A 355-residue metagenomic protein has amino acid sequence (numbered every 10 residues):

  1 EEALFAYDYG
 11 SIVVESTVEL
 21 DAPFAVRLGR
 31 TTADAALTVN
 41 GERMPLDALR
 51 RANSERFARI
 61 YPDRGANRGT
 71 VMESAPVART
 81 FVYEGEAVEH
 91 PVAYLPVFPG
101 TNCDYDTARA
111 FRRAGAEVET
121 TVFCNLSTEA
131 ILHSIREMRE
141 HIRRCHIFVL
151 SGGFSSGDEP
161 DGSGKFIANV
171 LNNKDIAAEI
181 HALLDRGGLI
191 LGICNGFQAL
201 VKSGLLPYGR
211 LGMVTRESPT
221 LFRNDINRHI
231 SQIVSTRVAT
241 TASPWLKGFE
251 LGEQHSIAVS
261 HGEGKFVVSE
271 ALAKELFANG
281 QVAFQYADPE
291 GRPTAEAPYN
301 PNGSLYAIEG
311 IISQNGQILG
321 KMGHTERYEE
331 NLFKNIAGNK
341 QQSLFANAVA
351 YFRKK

Functional and structural regions predicted by a protein language model:
E1-G10, S16-V92, G100, R109: Intein/HINT protein-splicing elements and their conserved insertion hotspots or analogous self-processing inserts
Y9-S11, T17-D21, R30-A33, M44 (+6 more regions): Short, glycine-/Ser/Thr-/acidic-enriched flexible segments
L28, R112, I131-E140, E179-A182 (+1 more regions): Amide-donor transfer/coupling interface in amidating biosynthetic enzymes
A87-P91, D158-S163, F333: Gly-rich Lys/Arg/Thr-decorated short loops/hinges at beta-loop-alpha junctions or inter-strand turns that position
Y94-G115, E119: Short, charged N-terminal beta->alpha structural module
A110-R113, V118-I190, Q198-R210: Flexible gly/pro-rich beta->alpha loop and the following alpha-helix that scaffold active-site loops
